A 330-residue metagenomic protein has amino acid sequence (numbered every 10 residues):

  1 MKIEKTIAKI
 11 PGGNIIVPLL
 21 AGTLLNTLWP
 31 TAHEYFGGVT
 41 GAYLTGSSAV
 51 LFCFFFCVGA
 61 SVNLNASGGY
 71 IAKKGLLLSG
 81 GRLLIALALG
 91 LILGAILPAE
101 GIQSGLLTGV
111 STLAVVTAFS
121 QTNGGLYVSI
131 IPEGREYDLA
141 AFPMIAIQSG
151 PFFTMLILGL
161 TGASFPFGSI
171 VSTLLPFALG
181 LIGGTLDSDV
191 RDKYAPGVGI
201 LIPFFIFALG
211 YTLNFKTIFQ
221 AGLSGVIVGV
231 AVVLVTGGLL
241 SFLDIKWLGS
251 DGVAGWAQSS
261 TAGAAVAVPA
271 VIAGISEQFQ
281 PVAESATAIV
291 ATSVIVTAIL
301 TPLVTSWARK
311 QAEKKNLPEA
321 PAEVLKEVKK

Functional and structural regions predicted by a protein language model:
M1-N14, P132-M144, W307-K330: Intrinsically disordered, low-complexity non-transmembrane regions of multi-pass membrane transporters
I10-V17, Y70-L84, D138-A146, K193-F205 (+1 more regions): Cytoplasmic-side transmembrane-helix entry/capping segments in multi-pass membrane proteins
L19-L28, G41-K74, F177-D187, P196-A221 (+1 more regions): Hydrophobic transmembrane alpha-helices of secondary-active transporters and Na+-translocating membrane complexes
T23-T27, L87-A95, T154-A163, A208-G222 (+1 more regions): Hydrophobic alpha-helical transmembrane segments in multi-pass integral membrane proteins
V39-F55, Q103-S120, A163-A178, S224-V235 (+1 more regions): Structural signature of hydrophobic alpha-helical transmembrane segments
Y43, N63-L97, L213-I245, I289-I295: Entry/N-cap segments of selected transmembrane alpha helices and their immediately preceding amphipathic helices
G101-G150, S250-A283: Alpha-helical membrane segments and immediately flanking helix-loop junctions that form or couple to the substrate/ion
D138-Q148, E277-A308, A312: Structural signal for the N-terminal portions of transmembrane helices and their immediately preceding loop/interface
